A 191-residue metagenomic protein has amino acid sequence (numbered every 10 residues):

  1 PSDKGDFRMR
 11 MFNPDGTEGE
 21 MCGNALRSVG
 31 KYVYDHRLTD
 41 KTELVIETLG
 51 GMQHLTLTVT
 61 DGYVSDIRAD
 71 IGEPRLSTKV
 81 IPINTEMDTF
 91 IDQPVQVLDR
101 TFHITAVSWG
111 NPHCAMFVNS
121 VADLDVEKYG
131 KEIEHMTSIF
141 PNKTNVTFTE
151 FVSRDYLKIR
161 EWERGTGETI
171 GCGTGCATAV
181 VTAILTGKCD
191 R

Functional and structural regions predicted by a protein language model:
P1-M21, L26-I170, V181-R191: Active-site proximal loop and beta-alpha junction motif in alpha/beta enzyme cores
T174-C176: Helical hairpin unit composed of two closely spaced alpha helices linked by a short loop
